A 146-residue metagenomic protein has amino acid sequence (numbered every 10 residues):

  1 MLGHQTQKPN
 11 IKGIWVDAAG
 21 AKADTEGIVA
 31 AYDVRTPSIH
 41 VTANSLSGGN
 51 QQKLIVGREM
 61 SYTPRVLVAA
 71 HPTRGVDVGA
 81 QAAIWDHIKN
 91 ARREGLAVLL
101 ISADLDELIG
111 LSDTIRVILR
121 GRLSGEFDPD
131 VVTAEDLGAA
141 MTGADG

Functional and structural regions predicted by a protein language model:
M1-G146: Glycine-rich phosphate-binding loops of nucleotide-dependent enzymes
